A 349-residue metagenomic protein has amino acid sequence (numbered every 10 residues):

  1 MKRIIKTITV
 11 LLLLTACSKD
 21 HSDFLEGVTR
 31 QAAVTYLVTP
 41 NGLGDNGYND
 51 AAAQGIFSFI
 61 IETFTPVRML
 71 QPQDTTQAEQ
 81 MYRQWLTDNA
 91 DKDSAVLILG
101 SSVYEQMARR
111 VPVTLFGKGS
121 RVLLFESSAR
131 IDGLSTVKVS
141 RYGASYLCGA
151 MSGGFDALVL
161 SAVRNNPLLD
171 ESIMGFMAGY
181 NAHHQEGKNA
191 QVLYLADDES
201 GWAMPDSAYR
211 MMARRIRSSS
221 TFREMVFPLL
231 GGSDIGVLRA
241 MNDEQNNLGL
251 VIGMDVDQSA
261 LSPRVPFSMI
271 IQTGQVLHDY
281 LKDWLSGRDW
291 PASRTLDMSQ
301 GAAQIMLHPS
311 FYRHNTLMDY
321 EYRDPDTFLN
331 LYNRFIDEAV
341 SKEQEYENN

Functional and structural regions predicted by a protein language model:
L14-A16: C-terminal motif of bacterial Sec signal peptides marking the signal peptidase cleavage site
A33-Q54, F59, L70-T75, S102 (+1 more regions): Extracytoplasmic "Venus flytrap"
I56, Y146-V192, S293-L317: An alpha-beta-alpha
K92-S102, F125, V159, S220-G231 (+1 more regions): Periplasmic-binding protein-like
F116-V139, V256-S262: Flexible loop/hinge segments that line or gate small-molecule binding clefts
V137-A157, I270-S286: Hydrophobic alpha-helical segments within soluble ligand-binding/sensing domains
D170-F222: Extracellular/periplasmic Venus flytrap/periplasmic-binding protein
D279-N349: Hinge/cleft segment of the Venus flytrap/periplasmic-binding protein
